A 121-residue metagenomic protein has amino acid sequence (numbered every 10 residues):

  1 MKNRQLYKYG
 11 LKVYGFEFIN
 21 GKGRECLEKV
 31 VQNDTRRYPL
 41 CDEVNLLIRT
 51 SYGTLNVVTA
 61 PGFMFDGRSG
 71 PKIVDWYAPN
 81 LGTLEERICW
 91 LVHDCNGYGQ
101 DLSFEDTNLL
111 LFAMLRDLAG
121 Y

Functional and structural regions predicted by a protein language model:
M1-Y121: Extended terminal accessory/targeting regions
